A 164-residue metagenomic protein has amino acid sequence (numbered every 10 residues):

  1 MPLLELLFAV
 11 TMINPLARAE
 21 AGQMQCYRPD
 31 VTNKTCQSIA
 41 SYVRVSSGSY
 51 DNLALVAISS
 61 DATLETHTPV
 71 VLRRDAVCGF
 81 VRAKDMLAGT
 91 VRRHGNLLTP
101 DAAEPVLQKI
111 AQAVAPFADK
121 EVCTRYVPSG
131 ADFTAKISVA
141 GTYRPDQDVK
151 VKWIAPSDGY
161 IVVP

Functional and structural regions predicted by a protein language model:
M1-A9: Sec-dependent signal peptide recognition, specifically the positively charged N-region followed immediately by
M12-F80, D85-T90, V162-P164: N-terminal secretory signal peptides
A17-A21, A103-V106, V151: Generic hydrophobic, helix-prone segments enriched in Leu/Val/Ile
K34, K84, K109, K120 (+2 more regions): Context-gated lysine
D61-T66, G89-L97, P145-V151: A short, polar/proline- and glycine-enriched secondary-structure boundary/capping micro-motif
T68, D75, K136-P164: Edge beta-strand at a domain terminus
R82-K120: Mixed-charge, low-complexity intrinsically disordered segments
A111-R144: Long, low-complexity intrinsically disordered regions
